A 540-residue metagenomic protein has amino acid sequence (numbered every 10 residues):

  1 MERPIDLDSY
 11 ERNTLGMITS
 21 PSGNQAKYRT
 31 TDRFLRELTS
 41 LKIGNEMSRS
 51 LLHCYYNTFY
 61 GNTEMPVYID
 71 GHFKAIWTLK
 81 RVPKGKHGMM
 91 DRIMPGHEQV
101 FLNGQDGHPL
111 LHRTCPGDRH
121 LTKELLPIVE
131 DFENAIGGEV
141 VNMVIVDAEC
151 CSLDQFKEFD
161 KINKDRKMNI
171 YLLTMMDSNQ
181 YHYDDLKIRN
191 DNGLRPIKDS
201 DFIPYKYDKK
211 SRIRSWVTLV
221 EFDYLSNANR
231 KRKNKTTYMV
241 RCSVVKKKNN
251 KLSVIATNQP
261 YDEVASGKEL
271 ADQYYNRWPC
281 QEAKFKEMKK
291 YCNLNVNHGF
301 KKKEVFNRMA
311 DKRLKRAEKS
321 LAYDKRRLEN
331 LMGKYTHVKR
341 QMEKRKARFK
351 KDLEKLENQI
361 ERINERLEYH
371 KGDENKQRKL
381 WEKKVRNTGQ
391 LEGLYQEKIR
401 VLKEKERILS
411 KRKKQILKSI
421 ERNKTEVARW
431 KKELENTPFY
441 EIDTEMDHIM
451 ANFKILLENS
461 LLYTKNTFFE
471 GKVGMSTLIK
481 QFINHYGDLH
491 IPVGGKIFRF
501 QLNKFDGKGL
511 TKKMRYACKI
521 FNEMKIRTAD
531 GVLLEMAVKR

Functional and structural regions predicted by a protein language model:
M1, L7-Y10, T14-L15, K27 (+8 more regions): Short, conserved catalytic/metal-binding motifs centered on acidic residues
M1-R33, T63, F73, E361 (+6 more regions): Extended, highly charged clamp/arch subdomains and adjacent linkers that form or line substrate-binding channels
E11-L102: Active-site-proximal, Lys/Arg-enriched surface segment that forms a nucleic-acid-binding/basic interface patch
M89-G137, N249-A256: Electropositive, glycine- and tryptophan-enriched low-complexity nucleic-acid-binding patches
P116-D184: Domain-level cores of phosphate- or acyl-group-handling catalytic modules
K164-C280, K405, L502, Y516 (+2 more regions): An anionic, glycine-rich sequence signature occurring as long contiguous blocks
K198-Y205, K209-I213, K315-R540: A short, flexible helix-boundary coil/loop motif
G267-G299: Short amphipathic alpha-helical "interface-anchor" segments enriched in bulky aromatics
